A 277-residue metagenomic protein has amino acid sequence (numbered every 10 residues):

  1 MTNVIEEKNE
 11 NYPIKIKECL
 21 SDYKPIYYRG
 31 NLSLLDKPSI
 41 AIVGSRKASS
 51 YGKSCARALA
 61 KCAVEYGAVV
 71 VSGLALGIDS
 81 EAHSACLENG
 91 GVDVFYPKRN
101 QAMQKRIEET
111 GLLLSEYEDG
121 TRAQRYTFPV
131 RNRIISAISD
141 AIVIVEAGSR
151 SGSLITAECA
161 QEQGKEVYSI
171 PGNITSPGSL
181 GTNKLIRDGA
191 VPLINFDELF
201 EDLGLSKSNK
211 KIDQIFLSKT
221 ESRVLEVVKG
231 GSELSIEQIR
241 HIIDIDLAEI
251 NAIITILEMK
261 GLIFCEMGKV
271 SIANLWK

Functional and structural regions predicted by a protein language model:
T2-K277: Glycine-biased, small-residue-rich flexible motifs in mid-sequence functional cores and linkers
